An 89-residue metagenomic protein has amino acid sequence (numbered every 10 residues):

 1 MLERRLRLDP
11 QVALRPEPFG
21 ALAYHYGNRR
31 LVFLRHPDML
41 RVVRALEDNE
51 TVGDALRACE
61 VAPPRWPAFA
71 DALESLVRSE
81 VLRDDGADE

Functional and structural regions predicted by a protein language model:
M1-R29: Long, low-complexity, charged/polar intrinsically disordered regions in eukaryotic proteins
G27-E89: Long, charge-rich, low-complexity alpha-helical segments
